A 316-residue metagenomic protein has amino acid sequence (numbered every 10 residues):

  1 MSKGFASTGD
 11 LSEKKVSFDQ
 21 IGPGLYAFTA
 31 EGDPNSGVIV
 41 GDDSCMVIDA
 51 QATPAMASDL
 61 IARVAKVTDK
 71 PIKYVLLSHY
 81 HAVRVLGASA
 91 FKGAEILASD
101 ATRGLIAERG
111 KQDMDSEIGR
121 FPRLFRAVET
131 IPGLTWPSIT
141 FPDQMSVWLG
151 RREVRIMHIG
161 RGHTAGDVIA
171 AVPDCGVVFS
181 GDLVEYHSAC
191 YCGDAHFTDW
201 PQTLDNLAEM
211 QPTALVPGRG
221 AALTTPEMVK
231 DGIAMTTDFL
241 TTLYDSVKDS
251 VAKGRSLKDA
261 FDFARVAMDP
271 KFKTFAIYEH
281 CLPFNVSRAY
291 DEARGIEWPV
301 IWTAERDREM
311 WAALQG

Functional and structural regions predicted by a protein language model:
K3-F5, A252-G316: C-terminal regulatory/interaction regions
F18-R63, V168-S180: Conserved beta-strand hairpin/beta-sheet module of binuclear metal-dependent hydrolase folds, prominently
G24, I39, D49, V64 (+10 more regions): Divalent metal-coordination and catalytic microenvironments
D42-S44, P54-A98, M210-Q211: Active-site metal-binding motif and surrounding structural segment of the metallo-beta-lactamase
I48-A50, K73-H81, L97-D100, I159 (+2 more regions): Active-site neighborhood of phospho(di)ester-bond hydrolases with catalytic His/Asp-centered motifs
G104-I159, P173-D174, L204, A208-Q211: Metallo-beta-lactamase
E153-M210: Active-site-proximal loop/helix segments of hydrolase catalytic cores
D199-D259, F263: Divalent-metal (often Zn2+) His-rich catalytic cores of metallo-beta-lactamase-fold enzymes
